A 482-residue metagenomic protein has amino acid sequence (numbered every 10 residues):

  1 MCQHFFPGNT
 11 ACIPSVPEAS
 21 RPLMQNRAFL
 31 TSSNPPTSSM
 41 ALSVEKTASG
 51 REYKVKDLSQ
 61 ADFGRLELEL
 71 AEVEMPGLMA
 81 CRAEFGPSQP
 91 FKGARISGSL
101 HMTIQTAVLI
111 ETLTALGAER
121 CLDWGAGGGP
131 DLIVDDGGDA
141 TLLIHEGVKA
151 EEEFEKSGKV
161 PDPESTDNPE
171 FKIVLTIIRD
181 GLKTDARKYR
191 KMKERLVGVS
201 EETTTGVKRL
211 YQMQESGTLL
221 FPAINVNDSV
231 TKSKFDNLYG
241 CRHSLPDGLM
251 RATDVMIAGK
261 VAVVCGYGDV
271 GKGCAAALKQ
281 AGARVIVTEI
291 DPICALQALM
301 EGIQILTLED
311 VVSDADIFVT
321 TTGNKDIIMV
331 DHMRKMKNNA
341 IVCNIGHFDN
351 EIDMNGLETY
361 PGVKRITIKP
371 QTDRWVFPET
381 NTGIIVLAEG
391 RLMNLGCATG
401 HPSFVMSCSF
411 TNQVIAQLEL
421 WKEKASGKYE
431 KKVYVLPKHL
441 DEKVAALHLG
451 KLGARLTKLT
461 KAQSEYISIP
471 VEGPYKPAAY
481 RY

Functional and structural regions predicted by a protein language model:
C2, A83-E111, E119-R120: N-terminal capping/small domains of soluble enzymes
C2-R51, V55, Y482: Eukaryotic N-terminal low-complexity, Ser/Thr- and Lys/Arg-rich leader segments that predominantly function as
S33-N34, S39-E52, Q60-G77, F91-T103 (+4 more regions): Adenosine-phosphate binding glycine-rich loop
L42-F91, A115, C121-K260: Glycine/serine-rich phosphate-binding loop and adjoining beta1-alpha1 elements at the start of nucleotide-handling
Q60, G98, V134-D135, V319-T320 (+1 more regions): Redox-cofactor binding/interface segments in oxidoreductases and associated redox assembly factors
L100-G117, S233-K325: Glycine-rich phosphate/diphosphate-binding loop of Rossmann-like nucleotide-binding domains
V108-L109, L142-K149, E153, F235-L238 (+5 more regions): Short acidic, glycine/serine/threonine-rich loops at helix termini
A295, E301-T382: Rossmann-like adenosine-cofactor binding region
